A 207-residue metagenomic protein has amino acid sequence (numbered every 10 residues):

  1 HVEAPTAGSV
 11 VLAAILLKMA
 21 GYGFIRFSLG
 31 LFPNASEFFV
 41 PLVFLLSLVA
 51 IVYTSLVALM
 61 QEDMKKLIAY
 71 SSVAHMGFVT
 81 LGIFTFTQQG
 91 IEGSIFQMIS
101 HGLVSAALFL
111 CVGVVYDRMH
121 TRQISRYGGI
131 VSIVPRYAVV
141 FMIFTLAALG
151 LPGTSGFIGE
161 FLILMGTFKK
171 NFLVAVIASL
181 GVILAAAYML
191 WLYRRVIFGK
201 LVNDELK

Functional and structural regions predicted by a protein language model:
H1-I197: Hydrophobic transmembrane alpha-helices and their helix-loop junctions in integral membrane proteins
W191, G199-K207: Interfacial loop-to-transmembrane junctions
